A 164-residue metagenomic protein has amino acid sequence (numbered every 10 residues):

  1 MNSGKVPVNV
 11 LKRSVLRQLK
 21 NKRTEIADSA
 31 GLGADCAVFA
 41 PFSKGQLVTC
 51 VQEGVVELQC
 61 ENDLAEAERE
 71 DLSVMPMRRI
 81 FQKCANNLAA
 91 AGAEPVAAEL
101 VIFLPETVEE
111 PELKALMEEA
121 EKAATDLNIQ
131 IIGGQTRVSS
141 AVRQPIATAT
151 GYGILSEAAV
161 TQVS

Functional and structural regions predicted by a protein language model:
M1, R78, A141-P145: Generic structural signal for short, solvent-exposed loop/turn connectors between secondary structure elements
M1-E68, L100-F103, E118-I132, V163: Extreme N-terminal cap/leader segments of soluble proteins
D28-G31, N62-K83, V108-E118: Glycine-rich anion/phosphate-binding loops
F42-G45, A93, V142: Short, surface-exposed loop and linker segments with low hydrophobicity and enrichment for Pro/Ser/Thr
S73-A98, L116-D126: Small-aliphatic-rich amphipathic alpha-helix that forms the alpha element of a beta-alpha
V96-S164: Glycine-rich anion-binding loops of enzyme active sites
